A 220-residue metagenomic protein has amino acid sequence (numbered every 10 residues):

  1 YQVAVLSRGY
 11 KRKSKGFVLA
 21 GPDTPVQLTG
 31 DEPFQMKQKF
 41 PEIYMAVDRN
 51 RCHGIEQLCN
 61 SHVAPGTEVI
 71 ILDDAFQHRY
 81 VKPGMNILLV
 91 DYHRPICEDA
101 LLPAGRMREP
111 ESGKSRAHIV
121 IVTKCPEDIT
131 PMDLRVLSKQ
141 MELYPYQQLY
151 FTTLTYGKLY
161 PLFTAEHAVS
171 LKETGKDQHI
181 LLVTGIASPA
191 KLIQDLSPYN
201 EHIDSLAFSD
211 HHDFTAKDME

Functional and structural regions predicted by a protein language model:
Y1-R8: Walker A/P-loop phosphate-binding motif and the immediately C-terminal alpha-helix
Q2, Y44, H202: Residue-level detector of anion-binding/catalytic polar loops
V5, I70-L72, I180-T184: Short, hydrophobic beta-strand segments that form beta-sheet elements in well-ordered domains
G9-P145, F151: Phosphate/Mg2+-binding loops and adjacent switch elements in nucleotide/diphosphate-handling enzyme cores
P95-E220: C-terminal accessory "lid"/substrate-recognition subdomains
